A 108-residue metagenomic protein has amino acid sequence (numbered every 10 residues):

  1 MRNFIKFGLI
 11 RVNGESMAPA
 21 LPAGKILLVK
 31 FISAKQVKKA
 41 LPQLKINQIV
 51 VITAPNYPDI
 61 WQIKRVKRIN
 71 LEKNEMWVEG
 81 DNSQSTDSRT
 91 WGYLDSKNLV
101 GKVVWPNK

Functional and structural regions predicted by a protein language model:
M1-K108: Extended hydrophobic leader/signal-anchor segments used for secretion and membrane insertion
